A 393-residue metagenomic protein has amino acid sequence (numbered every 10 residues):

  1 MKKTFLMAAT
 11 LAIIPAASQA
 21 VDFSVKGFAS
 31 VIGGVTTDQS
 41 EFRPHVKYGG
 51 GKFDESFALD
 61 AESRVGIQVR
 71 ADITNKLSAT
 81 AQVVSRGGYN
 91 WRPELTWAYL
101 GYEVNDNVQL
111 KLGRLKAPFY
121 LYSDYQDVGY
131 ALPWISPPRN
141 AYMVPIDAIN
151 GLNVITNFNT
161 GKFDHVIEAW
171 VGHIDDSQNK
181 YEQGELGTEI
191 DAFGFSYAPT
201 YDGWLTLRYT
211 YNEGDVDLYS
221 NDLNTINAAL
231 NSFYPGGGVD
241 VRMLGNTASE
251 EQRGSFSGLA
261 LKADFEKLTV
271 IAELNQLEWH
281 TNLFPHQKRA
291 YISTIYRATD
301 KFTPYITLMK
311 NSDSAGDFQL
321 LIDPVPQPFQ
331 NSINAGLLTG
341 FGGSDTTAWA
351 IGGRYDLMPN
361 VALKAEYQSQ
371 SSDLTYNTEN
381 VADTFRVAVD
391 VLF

Functional and structural regions predicted by a protein language model:
M1-A20: Gram-negative bacterial Sec-dependent N-terminal signal peptides
D22-T36, E55-S177, D191, A198-L205 (+3 more regions): Outer membrane beta-barrel
G34-S63, Y181-G184, L374: Surface-exposed strand-loop-strand hairpins of Gram-negative outer-membrane beta-barrel proteins
S40, G101, Y209-D215, L223-F393: Outer-membrane beta-barrel pore domains
S40-H45, D124-Y130, Q319-P324: Short, flexible, mixed-charge acidic loops at enzyme active sites
K47-K52, Q82, P133-P138, Q178-Y181 (+3 more regions): Extracytoplasmic loops and strand-loop junctions of Gram-negative outer membrane beta-barrel proteins
L59-V65, P93-T96, I146-N150, E189-F193 (+4 more regions): Residues that define the transmembrane beta-barrel architecture of outer-membrane proteins
G184-A228: Loop-centered beta-sheet repeat module
